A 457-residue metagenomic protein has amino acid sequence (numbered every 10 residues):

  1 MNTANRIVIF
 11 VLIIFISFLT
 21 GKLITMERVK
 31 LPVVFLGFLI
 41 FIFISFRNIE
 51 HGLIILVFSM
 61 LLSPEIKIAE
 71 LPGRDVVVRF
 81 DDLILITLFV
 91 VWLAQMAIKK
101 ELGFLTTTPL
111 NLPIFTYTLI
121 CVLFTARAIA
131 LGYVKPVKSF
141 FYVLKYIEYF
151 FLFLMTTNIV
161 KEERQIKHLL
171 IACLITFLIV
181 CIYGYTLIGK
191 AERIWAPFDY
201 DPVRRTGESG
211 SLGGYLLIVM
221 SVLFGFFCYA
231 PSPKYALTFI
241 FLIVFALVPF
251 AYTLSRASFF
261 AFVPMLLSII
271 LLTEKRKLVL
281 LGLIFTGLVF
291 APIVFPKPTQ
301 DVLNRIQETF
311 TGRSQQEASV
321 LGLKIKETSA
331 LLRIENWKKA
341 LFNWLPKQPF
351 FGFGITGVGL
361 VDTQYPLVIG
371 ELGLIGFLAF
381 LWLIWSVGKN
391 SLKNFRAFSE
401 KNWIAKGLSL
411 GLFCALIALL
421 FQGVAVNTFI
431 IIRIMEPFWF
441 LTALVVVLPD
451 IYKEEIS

Functional and structural regions predicted by a protein language model:
M1-L123, R164-K167, I171, C228-L237 (+2 more regions): Transmembrane signal-anchor hairpin modules in multi-pass inner-membrane enzymes, especially those that act on
M1-L19, G37-F41, I114-A126, I147-M155 (+6 more regions): Alpha-helical transmembrane segments of multi-pass inner-membrane proteins
N2-R6, M26, I188, V248-T253 (+3 more regions): A membrane-periplasm/extracellular boundary helix in multi-pass inner-membrane enzymes that assemble envelope glycans
F18, L412-G423, N427-S457: Transmembrane alpha-helices of multi-pass inner-membrane enzymes
V29-I40, I66, V77-A94, V143-F151 (+4 more regions): Membrane-embedded alpha-helical segments of multi-pass membrane proteins, especially the transmembrane helices
V78-L88, P109-V122, L131-N158, L174-F177: Aromatic-anchored transmembrane helix interface
L112, I175, L374-L420: Hydrophobic transmembrane alpha-helices and their immediate junctions
N304, E308-V368, L372-A379: TM-adjacent membrane-interface loops and short helices in multi-pass inner/ER membrane proteins
